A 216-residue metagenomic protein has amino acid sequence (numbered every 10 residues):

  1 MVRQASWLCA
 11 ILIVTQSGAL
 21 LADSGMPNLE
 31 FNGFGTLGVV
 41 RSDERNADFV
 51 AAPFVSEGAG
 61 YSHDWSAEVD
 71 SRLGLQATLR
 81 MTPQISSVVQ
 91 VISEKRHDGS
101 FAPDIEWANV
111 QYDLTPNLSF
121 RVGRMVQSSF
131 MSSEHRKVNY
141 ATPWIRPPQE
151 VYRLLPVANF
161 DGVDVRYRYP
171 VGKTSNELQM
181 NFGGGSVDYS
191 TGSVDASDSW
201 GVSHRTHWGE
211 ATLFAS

Functional and structural regions predicted by a protein language model:
M1, S17, L213-A215: Generic low-polarity alpha-helical segments
M1-L8: Bacterial N-terminal signal peptides that target proteins for export
A10-S66: Outer-membrane beta-barrel biogenesis signature
G25-S42, H63-G185, A196-S197, R205-A215: Outer membrane beta-barrel
